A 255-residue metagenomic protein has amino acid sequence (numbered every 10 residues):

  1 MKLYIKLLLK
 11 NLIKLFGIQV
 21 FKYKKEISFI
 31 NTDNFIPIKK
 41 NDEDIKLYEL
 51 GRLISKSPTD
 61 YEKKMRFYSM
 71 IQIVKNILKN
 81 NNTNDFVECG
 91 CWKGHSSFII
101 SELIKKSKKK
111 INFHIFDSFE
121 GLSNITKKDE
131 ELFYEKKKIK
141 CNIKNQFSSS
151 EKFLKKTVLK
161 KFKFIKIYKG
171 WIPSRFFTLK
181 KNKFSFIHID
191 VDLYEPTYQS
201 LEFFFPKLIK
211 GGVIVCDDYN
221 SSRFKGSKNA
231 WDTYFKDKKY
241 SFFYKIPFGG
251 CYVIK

Functional and structural regions predicted by a protein language model:
M1-S57: Membrane-proximal basic amphipathic "stem/tether" segments
N34-K64, K75, N80-K255: S-adenosylmethionine/decaboxylated-SAM
M65-S69: N-terminal pre-P-loop "Q-motif" helix
Q72: Membrane-associated scaffolding surfaces of BAR-superfamily helical dimers
